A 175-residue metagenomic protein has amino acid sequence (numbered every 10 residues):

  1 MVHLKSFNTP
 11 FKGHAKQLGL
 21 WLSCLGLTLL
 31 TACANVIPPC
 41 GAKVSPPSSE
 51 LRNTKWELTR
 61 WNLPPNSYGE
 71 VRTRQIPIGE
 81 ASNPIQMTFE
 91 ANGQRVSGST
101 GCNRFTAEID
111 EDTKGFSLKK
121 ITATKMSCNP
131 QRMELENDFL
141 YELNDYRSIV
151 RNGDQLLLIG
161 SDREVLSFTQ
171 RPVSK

Functional and structural regions predicted by a protein language model:
V2-F11, A15, G19, C33-K175: Lipid interaction determinants
G19-T31: Bacterial N-terminal signal peptides
